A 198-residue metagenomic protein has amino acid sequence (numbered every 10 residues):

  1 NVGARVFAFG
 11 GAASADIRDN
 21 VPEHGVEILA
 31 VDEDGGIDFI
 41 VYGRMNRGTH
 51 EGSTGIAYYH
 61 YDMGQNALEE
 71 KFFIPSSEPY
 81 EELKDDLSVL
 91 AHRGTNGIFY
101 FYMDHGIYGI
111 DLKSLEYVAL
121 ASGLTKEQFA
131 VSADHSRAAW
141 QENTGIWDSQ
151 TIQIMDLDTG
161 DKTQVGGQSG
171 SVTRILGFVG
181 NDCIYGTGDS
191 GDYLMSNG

Functional and structural regions predicted by a protein language model:
N1, D38-G43, F99-Y102, A139-Q141 (+1 more regions): Residue position within the beta-strands of beta-propeller blades
V2-V21, G48-L83, Y102-S122, I146-Q168 (+1 more regions): Surface-exposed loop/turn elements that mediate protein-protein interactions on large endomembrane-trafficking
V6, E23-I28, F39-I40: Extended alpha-helical scaffolding regions
E27-D38, K84-G97, Q128-A138, I175-C183: Blade-terminus and WD-like Trp-Asp/Gly-His loop motifs, strongest in beta-propeller folds
L29, D34-G48, Y61, S76-P79: Extended, non-transmembrane interaction/recognition domains
D134, G145-I146: Short strand-connecting beta-turns/loops that link adjacent beta-strands
S171-V172: Extended alpha-helical coiled-coil "stalk/arm" regions that act as elongated linkers or oligomerization scaffolds
N181-G186, S190, N197-G198: Repeat-solenoid scaffold signature
